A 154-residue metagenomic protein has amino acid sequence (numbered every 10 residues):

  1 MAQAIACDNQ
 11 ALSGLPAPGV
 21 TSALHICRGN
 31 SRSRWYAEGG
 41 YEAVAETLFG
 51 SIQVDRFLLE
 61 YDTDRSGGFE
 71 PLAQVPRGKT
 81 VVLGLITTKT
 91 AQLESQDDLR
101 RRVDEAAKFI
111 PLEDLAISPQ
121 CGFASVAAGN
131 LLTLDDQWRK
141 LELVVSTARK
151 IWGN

Functional and structural regions predicted by a protein language model:
M1-N154: Domain-level signal for soluble alpha/beta catalytic cores
